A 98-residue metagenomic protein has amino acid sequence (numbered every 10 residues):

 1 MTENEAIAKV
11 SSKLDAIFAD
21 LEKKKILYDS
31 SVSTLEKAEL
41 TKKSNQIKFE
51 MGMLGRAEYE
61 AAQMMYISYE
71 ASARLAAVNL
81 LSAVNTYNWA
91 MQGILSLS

Functional and structural regions predicted by a protein language model:
M1-S72, N79-A90: Amphipathic alpha-helical coiled-coil segments
W89-S98: Terminal intrinsically disordered/low-complexity segments used for targeting and assembly
